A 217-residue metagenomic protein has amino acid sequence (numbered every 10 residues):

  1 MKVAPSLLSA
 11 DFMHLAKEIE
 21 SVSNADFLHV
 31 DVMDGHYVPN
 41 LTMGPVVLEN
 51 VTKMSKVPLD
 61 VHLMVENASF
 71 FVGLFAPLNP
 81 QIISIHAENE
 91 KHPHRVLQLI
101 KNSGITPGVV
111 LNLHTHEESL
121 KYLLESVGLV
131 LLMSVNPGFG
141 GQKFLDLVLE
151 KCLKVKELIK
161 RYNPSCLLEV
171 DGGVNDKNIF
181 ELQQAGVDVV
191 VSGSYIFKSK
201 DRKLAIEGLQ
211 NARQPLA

Functional and structural regions predicted by a protein language model:
K2-S6, L28-V30, L59-L63, I83-I85 (+4 more regions): Hydrophobic faces of well-ordered beta-strands that scaffold small-molecule active sites in alpha/beta enzyme cores
L15, D31, F75, V130 (+5 more regions): Conserved, mostly hydrophobic/aromatic
E18-I19, S69-P77, T115-S126, V174-V189: Catalytic cores of alpha/beta
N24-F27, M54-V57, A76-I83, K101-G108 (+2 more regions): Glycine-enriched alpha-helix->loop->beta-strand junction motifs that scaffold or abut catalytic
D34-L99: N-terminal active-site wall of soluble small-molecule enzyme domains
D34-T42, V46, L113, K121-L153 (+3 more regions): Glycine/Thr-rich beta-alpha phosphate-binding loop at enzyme active sites
L41-V61, L99-G108, V148-L168, L209-A217: Alpha-helix-loop-beta-strand connector modules within alpha/beta enzyme cores
I85-K91, L131-Q142, A185-A205: Glycine-rich phosphate-binding active-site loops on the catalytic face of alpha/beta enzymes
